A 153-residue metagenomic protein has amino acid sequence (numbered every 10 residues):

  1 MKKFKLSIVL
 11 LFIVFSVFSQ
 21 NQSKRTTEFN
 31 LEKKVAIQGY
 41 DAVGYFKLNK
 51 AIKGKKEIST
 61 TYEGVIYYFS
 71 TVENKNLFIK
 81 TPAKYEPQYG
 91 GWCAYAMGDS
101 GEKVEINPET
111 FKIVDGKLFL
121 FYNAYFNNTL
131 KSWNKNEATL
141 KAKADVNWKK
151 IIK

Functional and structural regions predicted by a protein language model:
M1-S23: Bacterial Sec-dependent N-terminal signal peptides
Q20-E63, K84-K153: Intrinsically disordered, low-complexity terminal tails and linkers in eukaryotic proteins, enriched in charged/polar
Y68-S70, N74-P87: Mature extracytoplasmic domains of secretory-pathway proteins
